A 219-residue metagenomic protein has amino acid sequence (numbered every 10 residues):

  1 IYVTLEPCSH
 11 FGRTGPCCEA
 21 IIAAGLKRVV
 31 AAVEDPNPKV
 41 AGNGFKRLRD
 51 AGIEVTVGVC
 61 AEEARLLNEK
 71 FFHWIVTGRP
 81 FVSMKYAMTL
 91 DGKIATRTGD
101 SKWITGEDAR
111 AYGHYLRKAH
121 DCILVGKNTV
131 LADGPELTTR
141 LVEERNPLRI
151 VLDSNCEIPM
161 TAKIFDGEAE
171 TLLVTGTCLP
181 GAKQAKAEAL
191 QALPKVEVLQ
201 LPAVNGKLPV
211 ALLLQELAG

Functional and structural regions predicted by a protein language model:
I1-E63, L148, T177-L179: Zn2+-dependent cytidine deaminase-like catalytic core
E6-G12, L26-V33, E69-F81, E170-C178 (+1 more regions): Phosphate-binding glycine-rich loops and adjacent basic patches that engage nucleotide phosphates, nucleic-acid
H10-G12, N37-V40, E63-N68, L90-T96 (+2 more regions): Short, well-ordered, mixed-charge alpha-helical segments that flank or form enzyme active sites
A20, L66-L67, E216: Generic alpha-helical secondary-structure signal
A24-K27, T77, K118, R145: Structured loop/turn residues at beta-strand edges in well-structured enzyme cores
N37, A41, V57-C60, I75-R79 (+1 more regions): Short capping loops/turns at secondary-structure boundaries
F45, V59-A87: Proteins enriched for Cys/Gly/acidic motifs involved in redox and nucleic-acid/cofactor modification
H73, S83-L90, I94-G219: Active-site ligand-binding patch in enzyme domains
